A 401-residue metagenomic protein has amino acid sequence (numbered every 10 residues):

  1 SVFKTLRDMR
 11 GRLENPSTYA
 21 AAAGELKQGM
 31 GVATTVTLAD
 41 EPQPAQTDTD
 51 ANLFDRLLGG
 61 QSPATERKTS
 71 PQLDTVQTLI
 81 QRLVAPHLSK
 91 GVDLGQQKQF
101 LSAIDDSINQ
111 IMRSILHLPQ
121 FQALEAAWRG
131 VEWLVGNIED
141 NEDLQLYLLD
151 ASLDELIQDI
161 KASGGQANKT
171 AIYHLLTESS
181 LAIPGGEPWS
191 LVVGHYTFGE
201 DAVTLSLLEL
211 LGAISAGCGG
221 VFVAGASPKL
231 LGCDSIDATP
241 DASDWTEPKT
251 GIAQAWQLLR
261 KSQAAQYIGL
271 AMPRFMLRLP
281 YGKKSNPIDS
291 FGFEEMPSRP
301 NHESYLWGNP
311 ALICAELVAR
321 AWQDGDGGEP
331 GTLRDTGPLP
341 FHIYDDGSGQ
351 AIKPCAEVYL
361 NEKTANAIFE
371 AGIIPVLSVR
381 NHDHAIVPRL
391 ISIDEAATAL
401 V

Functional and structural regions predicted by a protein language model:
S1-G31: N-terminal assembly/transducer modules of large multi-domain enzymes, emphasizing dimerization/partner-binding
K4, D8, T18-A21, P71 (+6 more regions): Charged, alpha-helix-enriched surfaces in structured cytosolic catalytic cores of large nucleotide-utilizing machines
M9-P16, G29, G60, R82 (+4 more regions): Conserved, well-folded catalytic cores of nucleic-acid-processing and energy-transducing macromolecular machines
E25, R56, T75, L79-R82 (+3 more regions): Charge-rich, solvent-exposed alpha-helical interaction surfaces
V36-Q96, L116, G136-E139, D150-A151 (+1 more regions): A glycine- and small-residue-enriched flexible loop/hinge signal that marks low-structured segments
S89, G95-K161: Extended assembly-interface regions of large multimeric machines
A127, S163-E178, V203-I214: Well-ordered, non-membrane alpha-helical segments in soluble/globular domains
L146-A182: A short, well-structured beta->alpha microelement
